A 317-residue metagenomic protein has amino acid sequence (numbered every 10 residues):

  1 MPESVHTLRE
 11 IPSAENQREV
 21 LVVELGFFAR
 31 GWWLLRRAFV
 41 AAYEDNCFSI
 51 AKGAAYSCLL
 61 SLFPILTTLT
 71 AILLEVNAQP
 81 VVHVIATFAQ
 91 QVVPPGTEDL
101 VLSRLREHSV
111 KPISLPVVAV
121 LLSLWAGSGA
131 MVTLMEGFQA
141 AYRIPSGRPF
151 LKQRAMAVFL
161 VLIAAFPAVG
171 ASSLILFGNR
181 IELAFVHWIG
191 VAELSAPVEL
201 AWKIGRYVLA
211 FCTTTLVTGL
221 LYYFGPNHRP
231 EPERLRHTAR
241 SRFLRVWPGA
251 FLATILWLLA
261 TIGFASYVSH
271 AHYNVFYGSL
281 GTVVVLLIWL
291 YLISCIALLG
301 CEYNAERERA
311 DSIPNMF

Functional and structural regions predicted by a protein language model:
P2-F317: Membrane-embedded alpha-helices and immediately adjacent juxtamembrane helical segments in alpha-helical membrane
